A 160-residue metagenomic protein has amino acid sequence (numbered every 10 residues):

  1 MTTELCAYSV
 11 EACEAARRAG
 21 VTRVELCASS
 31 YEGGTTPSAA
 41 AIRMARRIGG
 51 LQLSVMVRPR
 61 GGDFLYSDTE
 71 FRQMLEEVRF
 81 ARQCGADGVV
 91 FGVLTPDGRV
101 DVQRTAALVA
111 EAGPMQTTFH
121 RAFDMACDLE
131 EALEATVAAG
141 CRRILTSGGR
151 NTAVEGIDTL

Functional and structural regions predicted by a protein language model:
M1-G33: N-terminal entry module detector
T3-A7, V24-L26, A45, L53-V57 (+3 more regions): Hydrophobic faces of well-ordered beta-strands that scaffold small-molecule active sites in alpha/beta enzyme cores
V10-E14, S30-Q52, D68-Q73, V93-G113 (+2 more regions): Active-site-adjacent beta->alpha loops and helix N-cap segments on the catalytic face of soluble alpha/beta enzymes
A16, A81, L108, H120 (+2 more regions): Conserved, mostly hydrophobic/aromatic
R17-V24, I48-Q52, G85-G88, E111-M115 (+1 more regions): Glycine-enriched alpha-helix->loop->beta-strand junction motifs that scaffold or abut catalytic
T22-T35, F80-P96, C141-V154: Glycine-rich phosphate-binding active-site loops on the catalytic face of alpha/beta enzymes
G61-Y66: A short acidic, helix-capping loop that chelates divalent metal ions and anchors anionic groups
E76-V78: Helix-adjacent hinge/juxtasegments
